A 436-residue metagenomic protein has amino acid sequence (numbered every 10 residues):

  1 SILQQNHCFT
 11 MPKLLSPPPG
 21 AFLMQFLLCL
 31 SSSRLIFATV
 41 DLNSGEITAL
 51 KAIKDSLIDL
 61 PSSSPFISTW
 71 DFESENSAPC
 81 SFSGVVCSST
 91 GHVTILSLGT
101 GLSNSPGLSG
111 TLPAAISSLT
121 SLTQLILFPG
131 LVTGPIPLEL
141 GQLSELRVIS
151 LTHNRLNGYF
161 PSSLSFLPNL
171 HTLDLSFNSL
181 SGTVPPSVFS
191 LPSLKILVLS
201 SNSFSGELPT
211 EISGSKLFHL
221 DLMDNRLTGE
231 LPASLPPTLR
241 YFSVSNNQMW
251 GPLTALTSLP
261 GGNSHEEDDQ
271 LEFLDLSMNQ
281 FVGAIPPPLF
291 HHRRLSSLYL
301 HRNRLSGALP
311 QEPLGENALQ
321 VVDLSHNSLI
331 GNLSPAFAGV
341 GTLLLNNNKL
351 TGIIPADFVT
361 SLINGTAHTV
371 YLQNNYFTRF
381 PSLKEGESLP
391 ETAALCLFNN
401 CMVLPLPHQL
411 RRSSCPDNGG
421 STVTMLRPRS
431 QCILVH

Functional and structural regions predicted by a protein language model:
S1-M11: Intrinsically disordered, low-complexity basic segments at termini and long loops, enriched in Pro/Gly and/or Arg/Ser
P12-S83, E391: Surface-exposed cap/linker segments adjacent to membranes
L50, L96, L239-R240, P260-E272 (+3 more regions): Membrane-proximal ectodomain caps of single-pass cell-surface receptors
I58-A114, P407-H408, H436: LRR flanking "cap" motifs
V86-C87, P113-S118, L140, L164 (+8 more regions): Leucine-rich repeat
S109-A114, I136-L138, N157-S162, S181-P186 (+10 more regions): The feature encodes a structural signal of leucine-rich repeats
A114-S234: A generic tandem-repeat structural signature
G130, L151-N154, L175-N178, L199-N202 (+8 more regions): Consensus "Asn ladder" position of solenoid repeat domains
